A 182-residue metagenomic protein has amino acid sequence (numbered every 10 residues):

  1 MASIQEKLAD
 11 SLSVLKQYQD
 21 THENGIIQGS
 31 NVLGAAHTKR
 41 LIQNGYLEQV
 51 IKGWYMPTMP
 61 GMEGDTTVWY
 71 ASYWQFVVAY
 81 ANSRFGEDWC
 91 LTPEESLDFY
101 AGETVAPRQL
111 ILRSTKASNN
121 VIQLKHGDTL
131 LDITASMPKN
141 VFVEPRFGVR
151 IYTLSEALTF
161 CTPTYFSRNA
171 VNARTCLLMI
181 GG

Functional and structural regions predicted by a protein language model:
M1-Q5, K139-G182: Hydrophobic alpha-helical interaction segments
A2-E87, G127: Short beta-edge/loop segments at beta->alpha junctions of small alpha/beta modules that act as binding/recognition
S30, R108-L112, V171-T175: Short coil/turn segments at secondary-structure boundaries
V50-W54, S83-V121: Short helix-loop-helix/strand-helix junction enriched in hydrophobic and basic residues
W74-A79, P93, L97, T115-A117 (+1 more regions): Short acidic (Asp/Glu) patches
V105-S114, V121-L124, E144-V149, L158-T159 (+1 more regions): Long, low-complexity, intrinsically disordered segments enriched in glycines and aromatic residues
K125-D128, L177: Surface-facing alpha-helical segments and adjacent helix-coil boundary elements at the starts of domains
L130-M137, F166: Electrostatic, structured charged patches in enzyme active sites and in nucleic-acid/phosphate-binding
